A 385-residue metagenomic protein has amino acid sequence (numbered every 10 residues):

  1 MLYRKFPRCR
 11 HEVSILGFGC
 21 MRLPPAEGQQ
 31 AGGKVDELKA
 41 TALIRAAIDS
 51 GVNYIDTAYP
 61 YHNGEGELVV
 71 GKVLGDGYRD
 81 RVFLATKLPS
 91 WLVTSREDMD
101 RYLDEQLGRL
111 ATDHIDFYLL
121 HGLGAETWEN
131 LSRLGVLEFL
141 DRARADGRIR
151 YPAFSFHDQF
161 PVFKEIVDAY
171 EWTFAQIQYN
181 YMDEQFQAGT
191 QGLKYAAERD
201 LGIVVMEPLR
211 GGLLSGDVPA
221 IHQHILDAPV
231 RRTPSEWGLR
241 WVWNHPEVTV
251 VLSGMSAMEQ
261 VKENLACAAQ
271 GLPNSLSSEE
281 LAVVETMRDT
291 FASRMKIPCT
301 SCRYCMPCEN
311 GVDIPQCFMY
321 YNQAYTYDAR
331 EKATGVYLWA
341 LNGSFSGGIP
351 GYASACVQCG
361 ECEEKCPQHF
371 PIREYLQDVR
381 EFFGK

Functional and structural regions predicted by a protein language model:
M1-V82: N-terminal binding-site loop/beta-alpha segment at the start of enzyme catalytic domains that lines or forms
F6, F18, A47, I55 (+12 more regions): Conserved, mostly hydrophobic/aromatic
A26-E27, W91-L209, G216, A220-Q223 (+2 more regions): Glycine/proline-rich, positively charged, aromatic-decorated active-site loop/lid region on the catalytic face
A46, S50, R109-L110, Y170 (+1 more regions): Structural motif
N53, K72, Q191-K385: Structured C-terminal cap/extension of enzyme domains
Y54-P60, R150-F154, Q176-I177, V250-L252 (+1 more regions): Short catalytic-loop micro-motif centered on adjacent basic/acidic residues
Y61, G77-R96, H121: Structural motif corresponding to the early beta-alpha repeats
E67-T86, E138-G147, E198: Alpha-helix-loop-beta-strand connector modules within alpha/beta enzyme cores
